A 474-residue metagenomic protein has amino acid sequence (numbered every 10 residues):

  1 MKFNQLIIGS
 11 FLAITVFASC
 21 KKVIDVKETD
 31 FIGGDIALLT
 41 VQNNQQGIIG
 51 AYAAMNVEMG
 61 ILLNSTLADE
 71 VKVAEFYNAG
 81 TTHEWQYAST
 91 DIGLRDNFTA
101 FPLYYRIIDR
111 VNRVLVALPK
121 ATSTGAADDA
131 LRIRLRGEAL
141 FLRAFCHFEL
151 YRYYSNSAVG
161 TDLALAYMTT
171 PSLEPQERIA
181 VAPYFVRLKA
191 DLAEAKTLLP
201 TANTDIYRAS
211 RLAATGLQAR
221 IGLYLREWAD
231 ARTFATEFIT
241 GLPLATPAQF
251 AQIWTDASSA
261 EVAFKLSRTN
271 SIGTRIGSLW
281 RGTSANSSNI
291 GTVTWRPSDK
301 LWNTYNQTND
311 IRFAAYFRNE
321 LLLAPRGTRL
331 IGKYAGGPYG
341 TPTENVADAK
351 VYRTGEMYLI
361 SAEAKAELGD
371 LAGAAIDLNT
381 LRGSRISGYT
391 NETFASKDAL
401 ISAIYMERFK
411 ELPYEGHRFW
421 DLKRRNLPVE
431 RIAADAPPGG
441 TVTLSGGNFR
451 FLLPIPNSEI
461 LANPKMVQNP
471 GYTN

Functional and structural regions predicted by a protein language model:
M1-C20: Sec-dependent bacterial lipoprotein signal peptides
F3, C20-T66, A235, Y305-N306 (+2 more regions): Membrane-proximal, proline-rich intrinsically disordered regions
G34-D35, L62-A79, N156-T161, T201-L279 (+1 more regions): Short, surface-exposed recognition loops and adjoining beta-strand edges that mediate ligand/DNA contacts, enriched
T81-Y153, I179-A180, T197-A202, E344-T354 (+2 more regions): Conserved, well-structured interaction surfaces
I108-V111, F185, L192, A235 (+1 more regions): Inward-facing hydrophobic residues that define packing positions of alpha-helical scaffold repeats
R226, R232-G355, S387, I401-A403 (+6 more regions): Hydrophobic-face positions in mid-chain alpha helices that act as interaction patches
